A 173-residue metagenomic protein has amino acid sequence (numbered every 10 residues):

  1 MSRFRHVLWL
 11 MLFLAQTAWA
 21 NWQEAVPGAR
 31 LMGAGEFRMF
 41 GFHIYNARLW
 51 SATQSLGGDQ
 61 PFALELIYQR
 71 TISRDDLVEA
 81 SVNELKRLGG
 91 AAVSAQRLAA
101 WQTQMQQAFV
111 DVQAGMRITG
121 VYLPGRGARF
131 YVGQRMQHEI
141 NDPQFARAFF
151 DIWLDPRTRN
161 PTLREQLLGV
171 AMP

Functional and structural regions predicted by a protein language model:
M1-L8: Bacterial N-terminal signal peptides that target proteins for export
A15-T17: N-terminal signal peptide c-region/cleavage motif recognized by signal peptidases
W19-P173: Terminal leader/tail segments of proteins
